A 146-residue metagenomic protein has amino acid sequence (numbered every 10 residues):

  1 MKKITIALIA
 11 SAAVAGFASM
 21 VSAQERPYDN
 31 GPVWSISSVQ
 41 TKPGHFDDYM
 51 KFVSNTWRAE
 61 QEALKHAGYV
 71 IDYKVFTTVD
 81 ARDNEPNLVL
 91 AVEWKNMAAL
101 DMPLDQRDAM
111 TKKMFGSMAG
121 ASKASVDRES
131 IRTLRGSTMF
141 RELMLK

Functional and structural regions predicted by a protein language model:
M1-A10: Bacterial N-terminal signal peptides that target proteins for export
T5, E25-Y28, A59, A63-I71 (+1 more regions): An amphipathic, aromatic/His-enriched active-site/gating alpha helix that lines ligand/cofactor pockets
A10-S11, V21: Cleavable N-terminal signal peptides
F17-A23: Sec/Tat signal peptide C-region and signal peptidase I cleavage site
A23-P27, F76-V79: Short beta-strand/turn micro-motifs at beta-sheet edges
Q24-D48: Immediate post-signal-peptide N-terminus of mature secreted/exported proteins
K42-P86: N-terminal, post-signal-peptide region of Sec/Tat-exported proteins
D83, M139-K146: A beta-strand edge to alpha-helix "cap/lid" segment located at domain peripheries
